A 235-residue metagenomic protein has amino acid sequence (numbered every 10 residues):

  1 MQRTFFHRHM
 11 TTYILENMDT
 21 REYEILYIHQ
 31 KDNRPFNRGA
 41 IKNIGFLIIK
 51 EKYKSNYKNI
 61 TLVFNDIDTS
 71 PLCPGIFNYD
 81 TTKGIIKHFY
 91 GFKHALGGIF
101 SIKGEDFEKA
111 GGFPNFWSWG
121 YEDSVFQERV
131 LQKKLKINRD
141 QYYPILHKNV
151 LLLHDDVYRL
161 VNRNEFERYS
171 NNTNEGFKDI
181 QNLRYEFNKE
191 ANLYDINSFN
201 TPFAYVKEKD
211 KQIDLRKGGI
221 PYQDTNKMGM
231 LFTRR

Functional and structural regions predicted by a protein language model:
M1, Q30-N33, D68-S70, K93-A95 (+5 more regions): Conserved beta-strand elements of beta-rich interaction domains across eukaryotes, especially beta-propellers
Q2-F6, R38-I41, K103, W119-F126: Alpha-helical interaction elements in eukaryotic regulators
R3-H9, I14-N59, P74-F77, T82-G91: Active-site-proximal specificity loops/subdomain of glycosyltransferases
F6, W117, S124-R235: C-terminal catalytic/acceptor-binding lobe
L15, D19, K50-K54, F107 (+3 more regions): Short amphipathic alpha-helices and their capping/turn residues within compact interaction modules
N59-S70: The conserved acidic donor/metal-binding loop of glycosyltransferases
I86-I102, K109-A110, S118: A recurrent flexible, glycine/aromatic-enriched loop bordering the glycosyltransferase active site that acts as
